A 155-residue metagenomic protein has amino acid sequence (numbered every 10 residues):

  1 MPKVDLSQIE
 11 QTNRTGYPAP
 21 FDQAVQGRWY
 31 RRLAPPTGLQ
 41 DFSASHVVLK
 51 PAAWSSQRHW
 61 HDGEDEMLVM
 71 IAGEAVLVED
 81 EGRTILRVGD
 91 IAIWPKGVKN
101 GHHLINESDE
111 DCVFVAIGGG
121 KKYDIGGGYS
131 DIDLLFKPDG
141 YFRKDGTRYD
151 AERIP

Functional and structural regions predicted by a protein language model:
M1-D41, G127-P155: A short, N-terminal "cap"/entry segment at the start of jelly-roll beta-barrel domains of the cupin/DSBH fold
Y30-R32, S45-H61, K99: Conserved short histidine dyad/triad with adjacent acidic residue
P35, P51, V88, G119: Active-site donor-binding loop signature of nucleotide-sugar glycosyltransferases
G38, K96-Y123: Ligand-binding loop in jelly-roll beta-barrel domains
H46-K50, H61-L77, I117-G120: Short, conserved beta-strand element in jelly-roll/cupin
K50-W54, E74, R83, V98-K99 (+2 more regions): Short, charged/polar surface micro-motifs in flexible loops or helix N-caps
G73, G89, L104: Short hydrophobic/aromatic patches on the structural cores and recognition surfaces of FHA
E81-K96: Short acidic-glycine-tyrosine-enriched beta hairpin
